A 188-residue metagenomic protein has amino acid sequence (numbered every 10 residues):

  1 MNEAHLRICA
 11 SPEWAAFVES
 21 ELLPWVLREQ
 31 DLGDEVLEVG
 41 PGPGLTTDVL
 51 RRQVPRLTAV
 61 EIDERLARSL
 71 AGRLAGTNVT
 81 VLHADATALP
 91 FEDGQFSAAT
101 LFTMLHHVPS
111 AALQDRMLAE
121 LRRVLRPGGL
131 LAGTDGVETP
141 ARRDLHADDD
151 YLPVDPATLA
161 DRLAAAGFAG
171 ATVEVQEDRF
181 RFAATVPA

Functional and structural regions predicted by a protein language model:
M1-L6: N-terminal, positively charged/glycine-rich alpha-helical extensions of SAM-dependent methyltransferases
C9-A10, W14-A15, L130-A183: C-terminal alpha-helical "lid/dimerization" subdomain adjacent to the S-adenosyl-L-methionine
W14-D34: Conserved alpha-helix/loop element of class I SAM-dependent methyltransferases that forms part of the SAM/SAH-binding
L37, G42-A88: Class I SAM-dependent methyltransferase SAM/SAH-binding core
T100: A conserved beta-strand element that flanks and buttresses the S-adenosyl-L-methionine
T103-H107: Short catalytic micro-motifs in class I SAM-dependent methyltransferases
D115-P127: A short glycine-rich, Lys/Arg-flanked "PGG" loop and its adjoining helix->strand segment in the class I
